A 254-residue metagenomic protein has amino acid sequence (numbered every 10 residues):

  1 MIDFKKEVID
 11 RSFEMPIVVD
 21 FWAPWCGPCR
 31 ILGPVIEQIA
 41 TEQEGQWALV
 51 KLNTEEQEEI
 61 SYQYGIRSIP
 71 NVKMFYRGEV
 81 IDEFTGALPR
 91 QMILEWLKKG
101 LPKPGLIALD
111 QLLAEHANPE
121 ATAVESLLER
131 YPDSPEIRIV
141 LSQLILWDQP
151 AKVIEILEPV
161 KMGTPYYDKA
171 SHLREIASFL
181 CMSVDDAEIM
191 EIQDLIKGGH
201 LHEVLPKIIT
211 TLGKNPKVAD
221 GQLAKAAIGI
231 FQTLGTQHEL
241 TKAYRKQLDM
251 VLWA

Functional and structural regions predicted by a protein language model:
M1-I17: A short beta-strand-turn-helix
M15, W22-W25, S68: Short pre-active-site segment immediately N-terminal to redox-active cysteine/selenocysteine motifs in thiol-based
V18-V19, L49, V72: Hydrophobic beta-strand anchors of alpha/beta hydrolase catalytic cores
C26-C29, V72: The canonical Cys-X-X-Cys-His
P28-E44, L52: Typically the conserved alpha-helix immediately C-terminal to a functionally engaged Cys/Sec in thioredoxin-like
T54-I60: Structural microenvironment flanking redox-active thiols in thiol-disulfide oxidoreductases
R67-A108: Non-catalytic, surface beta->alpha helical segment in thiol-disulfide oxidoreductase systems
G86, K98-A254: Non-globular targeting/processing and membrane-anchoring segments
